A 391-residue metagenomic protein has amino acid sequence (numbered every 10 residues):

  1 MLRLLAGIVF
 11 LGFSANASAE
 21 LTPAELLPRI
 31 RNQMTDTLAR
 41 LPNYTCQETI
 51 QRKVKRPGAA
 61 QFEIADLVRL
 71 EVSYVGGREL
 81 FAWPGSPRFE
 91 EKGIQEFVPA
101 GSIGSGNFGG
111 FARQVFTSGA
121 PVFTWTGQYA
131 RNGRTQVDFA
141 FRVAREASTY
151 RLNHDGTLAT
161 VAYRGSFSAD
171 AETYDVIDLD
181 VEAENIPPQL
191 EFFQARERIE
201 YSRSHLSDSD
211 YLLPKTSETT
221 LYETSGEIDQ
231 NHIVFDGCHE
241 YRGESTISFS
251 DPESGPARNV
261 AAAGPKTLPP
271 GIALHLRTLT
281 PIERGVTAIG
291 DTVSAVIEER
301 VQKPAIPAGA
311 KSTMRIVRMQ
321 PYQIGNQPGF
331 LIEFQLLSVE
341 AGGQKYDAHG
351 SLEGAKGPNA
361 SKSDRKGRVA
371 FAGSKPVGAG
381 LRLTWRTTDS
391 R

Functional and structural regions predicted by a protein language model:
M1-A6: Bacterial N-terminal signal peptides that target proteins for export
G12-A15: N-terminal signal peptide c-region/cleavage motif recognized by signal peptidases
A19-Y163, A171-I177, E182-P270, H275: Structured extracytoplasmic
Q128, S168-A169, S338-V339: Hydrophobic beta-strand positions
R164-D170, V301-Q302: Active-site and channel-lining beta-strand-loop segments that bind or position nucleotide-derived/phosphorylated
I177-L179, G264-R391: Contiguous beta-sheet cores, especially beta-hairpins with glycine/small-residue-rich turns and Gly-(small hydrophobic)
